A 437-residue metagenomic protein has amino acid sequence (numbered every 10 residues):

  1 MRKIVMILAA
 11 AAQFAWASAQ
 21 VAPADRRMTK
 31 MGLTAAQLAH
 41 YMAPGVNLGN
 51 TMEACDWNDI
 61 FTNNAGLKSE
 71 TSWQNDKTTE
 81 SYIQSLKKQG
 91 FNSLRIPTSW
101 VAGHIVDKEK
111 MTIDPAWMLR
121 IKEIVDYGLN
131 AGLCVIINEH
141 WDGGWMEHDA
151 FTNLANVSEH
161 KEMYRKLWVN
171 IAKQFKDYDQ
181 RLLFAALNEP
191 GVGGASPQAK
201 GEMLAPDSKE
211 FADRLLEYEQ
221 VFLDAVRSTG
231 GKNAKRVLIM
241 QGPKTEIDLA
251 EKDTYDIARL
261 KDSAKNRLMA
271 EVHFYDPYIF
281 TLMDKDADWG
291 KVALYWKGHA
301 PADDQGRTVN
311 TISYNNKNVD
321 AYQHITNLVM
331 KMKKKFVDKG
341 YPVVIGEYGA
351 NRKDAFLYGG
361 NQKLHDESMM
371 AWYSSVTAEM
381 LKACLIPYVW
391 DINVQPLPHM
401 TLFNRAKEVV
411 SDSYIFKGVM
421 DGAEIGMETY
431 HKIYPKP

Functional and structural regions predicted by a protein language model:
M1-Q20: Bacterial Sec-dependent N-terminal signal peptides
D25-L33, A39-V237, G242, D248-A250 (+2 more regions): Active-site mouth of glycoside hydrolases
G49-T78, D107-I113, N156, I279-Y322 (+1 more regions): Acidic/histidine-rich helix-loop elements that form or flank divalent-metal/phosphate-binding sites at the catalytic
T79, L328-V329, W372-Y373: Amphipathic coiled-coil/heptad-repeat helices and related helical stalk/stem segments that mediate oligomerization
S158-A321, M330-N351, K382-L385: Active-site region of glycoside hydrolase catalytic domains
A355-P437: Aromatic-rich peripheral "rim/lid" segments of glycoside hydrolase catalytic domains that contact and position glycan
